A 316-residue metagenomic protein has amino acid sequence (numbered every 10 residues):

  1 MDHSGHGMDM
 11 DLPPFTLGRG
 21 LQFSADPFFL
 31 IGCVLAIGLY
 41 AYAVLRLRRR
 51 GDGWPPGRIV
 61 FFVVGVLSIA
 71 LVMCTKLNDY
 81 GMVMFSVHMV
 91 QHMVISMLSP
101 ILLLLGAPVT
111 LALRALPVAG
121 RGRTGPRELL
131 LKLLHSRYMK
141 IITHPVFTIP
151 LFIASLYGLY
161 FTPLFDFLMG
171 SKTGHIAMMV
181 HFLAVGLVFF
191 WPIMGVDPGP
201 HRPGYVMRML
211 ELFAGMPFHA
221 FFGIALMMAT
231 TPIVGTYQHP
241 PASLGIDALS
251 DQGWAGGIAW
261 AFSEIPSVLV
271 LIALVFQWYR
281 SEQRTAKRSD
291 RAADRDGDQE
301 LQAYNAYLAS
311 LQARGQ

Functional and structural regions predicted by a protein language model:
M1-Q316: Alpha-helical membrane segments of multi-pass proteins
